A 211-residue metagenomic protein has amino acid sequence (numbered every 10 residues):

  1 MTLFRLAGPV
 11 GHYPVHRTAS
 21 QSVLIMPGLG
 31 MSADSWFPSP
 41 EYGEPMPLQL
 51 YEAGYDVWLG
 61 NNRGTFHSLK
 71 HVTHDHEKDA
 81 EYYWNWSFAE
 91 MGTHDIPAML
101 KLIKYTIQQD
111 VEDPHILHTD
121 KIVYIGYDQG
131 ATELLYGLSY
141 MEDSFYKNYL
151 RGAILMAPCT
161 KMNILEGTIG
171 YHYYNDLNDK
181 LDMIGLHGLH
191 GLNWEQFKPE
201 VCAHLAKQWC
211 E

Functional and structural regions predicted by a protein language model:
T2-D75: Short, surface-exposed "cap/lid" segments of acyl-processing enzymes
R5-G8, M99-K104, L134-E142: Short, well-ordered amphipathic alpha-helices
T18-Q21, L117-K121: A short, charged/proline- and glycine-enriched loop that marks the coil->beta-strand transition at the N-terminal
P27, H94, G126-Y136: Glycine-rich nucleophile elbow surrounding the catalytic serine of serine-hydrolase chemistry
N61, E90, K121-D128, G152-I154: Residue in the alpha/beta-hydrolase core beta-strand immediately N-terminal to the catalytic nucleophile
D75-K78, Y171-H172: Short, hinge-like loop/turn segments at secondary-structure boundaries
E81-E112: Alpha/beta-hydrolase active-site loop
Q109-H118, Q129-E211: Alpha/beta-hydrolase-fold enzymes
